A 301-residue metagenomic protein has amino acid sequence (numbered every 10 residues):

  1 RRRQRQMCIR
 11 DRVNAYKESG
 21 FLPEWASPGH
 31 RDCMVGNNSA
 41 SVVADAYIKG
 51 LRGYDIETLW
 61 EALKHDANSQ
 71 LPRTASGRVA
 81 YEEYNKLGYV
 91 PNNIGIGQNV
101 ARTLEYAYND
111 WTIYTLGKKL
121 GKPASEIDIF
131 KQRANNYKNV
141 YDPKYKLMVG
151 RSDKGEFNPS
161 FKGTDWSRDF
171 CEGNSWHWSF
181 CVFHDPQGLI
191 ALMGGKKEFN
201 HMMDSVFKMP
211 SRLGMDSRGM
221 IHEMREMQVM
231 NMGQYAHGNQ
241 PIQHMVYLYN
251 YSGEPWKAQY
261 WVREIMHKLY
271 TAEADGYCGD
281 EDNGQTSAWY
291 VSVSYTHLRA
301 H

Functional and structural regions predicted by a protein language model:
Q4-D11, T296-H301: Conserved small/polar residues in nucleotide/adenosyl-binding loops
R10-A26: Active-site-surrounding "flap" and adjacent substrate/cofactor-binding loops of secreted or lumenal enzymes, prototyped
V35-N38: Mid-membrane cores of alpha-helical transmembrane segments in multi-pass membrane proteins, especially transporters
A40, G50-N135, N139-L298: Active-site core of glycosidic bond-cleaving carbohydrate-active enzymes
V43: Catalytic cores of secreted/periplasmic lytic hydrolases that degrade extracellular macromolecules
